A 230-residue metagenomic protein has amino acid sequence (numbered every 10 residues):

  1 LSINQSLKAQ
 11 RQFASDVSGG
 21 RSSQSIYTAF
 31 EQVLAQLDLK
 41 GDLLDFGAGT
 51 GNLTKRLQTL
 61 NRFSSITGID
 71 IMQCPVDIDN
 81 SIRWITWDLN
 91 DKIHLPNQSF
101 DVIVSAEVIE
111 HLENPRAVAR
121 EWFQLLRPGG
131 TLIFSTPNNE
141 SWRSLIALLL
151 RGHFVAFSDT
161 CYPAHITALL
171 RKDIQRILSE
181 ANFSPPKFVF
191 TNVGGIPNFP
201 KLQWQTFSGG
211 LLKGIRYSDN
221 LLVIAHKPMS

Functional and structural regions predicted by a protein language model:
L1-Q98, V102-V104, R116-A119, F134 (+3 more regions): Conserved N-terminal segment of class I S-adenosyl-L-methionine
A106-H111: Short catalytic micro-motifs in class I SAM-dependent methyltransferases
L112-R116, T136, E140: A structural helix-start
R116-P128: A short glycine-rich, Lys/Arg-flanked "PGG" loop and its adjoining helix->strand segment in the class I
G130-T136: Conserved beta-strand signature within the Rossmann-like core of class I S-adenosyl-L-methionine
L145-H153, N198-L202: Short, flexible, mixed-charge acidic loops at enzyme active sites
A156-D173: Acceptor-substrate binding/catalytic loop of class I
K172-V189: A SAM-dependent methyltransferase catalytic signature shared across enzymes that methylate proteins
